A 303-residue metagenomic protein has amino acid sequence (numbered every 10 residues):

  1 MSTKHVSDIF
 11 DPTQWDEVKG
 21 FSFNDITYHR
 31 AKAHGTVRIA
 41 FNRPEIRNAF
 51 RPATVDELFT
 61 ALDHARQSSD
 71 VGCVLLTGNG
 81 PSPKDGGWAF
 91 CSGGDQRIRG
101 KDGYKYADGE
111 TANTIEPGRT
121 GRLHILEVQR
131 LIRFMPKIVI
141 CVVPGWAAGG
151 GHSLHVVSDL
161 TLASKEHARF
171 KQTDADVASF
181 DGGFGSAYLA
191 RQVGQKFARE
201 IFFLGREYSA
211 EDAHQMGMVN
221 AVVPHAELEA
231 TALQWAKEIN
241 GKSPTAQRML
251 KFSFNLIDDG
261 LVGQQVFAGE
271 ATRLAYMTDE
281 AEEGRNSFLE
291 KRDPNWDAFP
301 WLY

Functional and structural regions predicted by a protein language model:
M1-K84: Conserved CoA-thioester-binding segment of acyl-CoA-metabolizing enzymes
I39, L76, D95, L154-V156 (+3 more regions): Hydrophobic/aromatic residues within transmembrane alpha-helices of multi-pass small-molecule transporters
R43-P44, K242-S243, K291: Short loop-to-helix capping motifs
G78-V128, A178: Glycine- (often His-adjacent) and acidic-residue-rich active-site loop that binds/positions the CoA thioester
D85, A163-A168, V219-V266, R273 (+2 more regions): C-terminal long alpha-helix characteristic of the crotonase
I125, S186, Q195-A198, Q247-L250 (+2 more regions): A general structural signal for well-ordered alpha-helical segments in protein cores
R130-P244: Crotonase-fold acyl-CoA enzyme core
M277-A281, S287: Interdomain hinge/lid region at the active-site interface of Rossmann-like NAD(P)-dependent oxidoreductases
